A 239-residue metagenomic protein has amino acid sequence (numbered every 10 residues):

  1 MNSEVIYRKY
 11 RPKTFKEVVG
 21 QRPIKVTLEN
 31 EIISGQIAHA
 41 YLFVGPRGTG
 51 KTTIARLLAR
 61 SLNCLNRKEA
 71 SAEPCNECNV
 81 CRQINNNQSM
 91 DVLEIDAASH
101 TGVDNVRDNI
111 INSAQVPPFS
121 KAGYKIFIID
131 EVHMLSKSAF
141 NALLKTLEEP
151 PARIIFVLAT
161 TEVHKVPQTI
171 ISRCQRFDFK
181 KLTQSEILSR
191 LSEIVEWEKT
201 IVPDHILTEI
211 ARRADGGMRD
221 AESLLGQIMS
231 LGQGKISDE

Functional and structural regions predicted by a protein language model:
M1-R176, E186, I194, G226: P-loop/Walker A NTP-binding region and its immediately flanking N-terminal helices in P-loop NTPase folds
N86-M90, A159, Q175-E239: Extended, largely alpha-helical regulatory/partner-binding modules appended to the mid-to-C-terminal parts
